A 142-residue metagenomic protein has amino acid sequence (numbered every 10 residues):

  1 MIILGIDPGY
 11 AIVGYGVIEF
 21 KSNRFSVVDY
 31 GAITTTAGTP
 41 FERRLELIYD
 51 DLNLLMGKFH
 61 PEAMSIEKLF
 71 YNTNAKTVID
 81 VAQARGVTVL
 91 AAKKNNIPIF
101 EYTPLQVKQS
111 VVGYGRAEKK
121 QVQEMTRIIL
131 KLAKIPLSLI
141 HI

Functional and structural regions predicted by a protein language model:
M1-L139: Phosphate- and other anionic-substrate recognition elements at nucleic-acid/protein interfaces
